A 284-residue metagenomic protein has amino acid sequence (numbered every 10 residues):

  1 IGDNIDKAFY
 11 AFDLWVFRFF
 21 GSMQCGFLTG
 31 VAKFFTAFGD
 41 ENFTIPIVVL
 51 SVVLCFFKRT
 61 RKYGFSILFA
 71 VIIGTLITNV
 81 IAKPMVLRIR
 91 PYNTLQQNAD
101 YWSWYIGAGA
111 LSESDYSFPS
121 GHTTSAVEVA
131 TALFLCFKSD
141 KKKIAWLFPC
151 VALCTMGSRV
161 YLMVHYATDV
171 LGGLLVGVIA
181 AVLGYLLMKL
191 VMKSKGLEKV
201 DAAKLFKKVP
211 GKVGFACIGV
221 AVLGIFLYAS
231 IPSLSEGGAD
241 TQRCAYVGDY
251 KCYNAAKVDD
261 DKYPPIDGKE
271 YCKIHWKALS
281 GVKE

Functional and structural regions predicted by a protein language model:
I1-V48, K83-A110, P232-A239: N-terminal transmembrane-helix/juxtamembrane module of multi-pass inner/ER membrane proteins
G39-F56, H122-V127: Hydrophobic alpha-helical transmembrane segments
S51-T78: Interfacial segments of alpha-helical transmembrane regions
L68-M85, I144-R159: Small-polar-interrupted transmembrane alpha-helices in polytopic inner-membrane proteins
D100-S233: Membrane-embedded catalytic cores of phosphoryl/pyrophosphoryl-handling enzymes
C244, D249, C272: Short cysteine-rich clusters marking metal-coordination/redox-active sites
N254-K257, C272: Zinc-coordinating Cys/His ligand positions in small cysteine/histidine-rich zinc-finger domains
D260-K269: Short linker/helix segments within small regulatory modules
